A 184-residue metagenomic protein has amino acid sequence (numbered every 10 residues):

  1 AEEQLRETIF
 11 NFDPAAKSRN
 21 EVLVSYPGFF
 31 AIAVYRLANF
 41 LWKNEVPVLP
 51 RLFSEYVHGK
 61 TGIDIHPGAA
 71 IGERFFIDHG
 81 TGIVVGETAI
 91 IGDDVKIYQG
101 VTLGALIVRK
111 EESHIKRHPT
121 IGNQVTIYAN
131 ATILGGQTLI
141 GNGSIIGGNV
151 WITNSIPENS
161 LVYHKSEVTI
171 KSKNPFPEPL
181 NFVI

Functional and structural regions predicted by a protein language model:
A1-E55, N174-I184: Terminal amphipathic alpha-helical/low-complexity segments used for targeting or macromolecular assembly
E7, P14, P50, V84 (+4 more regions): A generic "cationic amphipathic patch" detector
H58, A70, K110: Short acidic loop-to-helix transition motifs that present clustered carboxylates
T61, H66-P67, G72-E73, D78-E87 (+11 more regions): Left-handed beta-helix
K110-K116: Extended hydrophobic/aromatic segments used for targeting, binding, or gating
